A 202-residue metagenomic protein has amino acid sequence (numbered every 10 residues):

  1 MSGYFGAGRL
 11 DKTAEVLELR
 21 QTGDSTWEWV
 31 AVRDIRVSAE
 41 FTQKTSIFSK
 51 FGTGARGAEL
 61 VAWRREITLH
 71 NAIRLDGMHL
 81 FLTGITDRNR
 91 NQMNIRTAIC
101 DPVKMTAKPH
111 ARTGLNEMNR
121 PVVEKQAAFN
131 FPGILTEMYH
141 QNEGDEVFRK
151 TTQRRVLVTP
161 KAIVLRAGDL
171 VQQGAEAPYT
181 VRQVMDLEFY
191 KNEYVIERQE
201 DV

Functional and structural regions predicted by a protein language model:
M1-E15, D201-V202: Short, intrinsically disordered N-terminal pre-domain segments
K12-E18, K104-A107: A short, Trp-centered hydrophobic/proline-enriched beta-strand micro-motif
D24-V202: Short, conserved turn/kink motifs that form compact alpha/beta structural patches or helix kinks used as
